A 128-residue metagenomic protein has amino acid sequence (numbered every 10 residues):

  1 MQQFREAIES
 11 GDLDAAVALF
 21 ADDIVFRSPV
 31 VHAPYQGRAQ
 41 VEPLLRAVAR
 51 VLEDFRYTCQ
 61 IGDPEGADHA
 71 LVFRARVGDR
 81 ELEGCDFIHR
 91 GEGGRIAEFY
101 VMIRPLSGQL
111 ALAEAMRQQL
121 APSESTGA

Functional and structural regions predicted by a protein language model:
M1-L19: Short acidic-aromatic low-complexity motifs
Q3, A15, Q40, G108-A111 (+1 more regions): Exposed alpha-helical structural elements
Q3, S28-V31, A75: A general structural-boundary detector
F4, A16-V17, I24, G37 (+5 more regions): Hydrophobic pocket/interface hotspot
A7, V31-H32, F87: Short N-terminal micro-motifs specific to bacterial/archaeal maturation and metal-cluster initiation sites
L13-A15, L19-G66: A solvent-exposed, acidic/Ser-Thr-rich amphipathic alpha-helical stretch
R46-A128: A beta-strand edge to alpha-helix "cap/lid" segment located at domain peripheries
